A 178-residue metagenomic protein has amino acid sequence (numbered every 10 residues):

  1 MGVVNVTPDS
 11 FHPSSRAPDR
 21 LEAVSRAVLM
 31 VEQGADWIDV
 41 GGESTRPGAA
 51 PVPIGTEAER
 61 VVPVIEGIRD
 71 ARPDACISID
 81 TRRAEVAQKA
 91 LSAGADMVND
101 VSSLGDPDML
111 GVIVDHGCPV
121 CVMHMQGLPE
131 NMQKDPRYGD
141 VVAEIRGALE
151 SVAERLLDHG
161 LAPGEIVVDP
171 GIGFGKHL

Functional and structural regions predicted by a protein language model:
V4, M30, G34, I38 (+4 more regions): Conserved, mostly hydrophobic/aromatic
N5-S25, A50-P51, C76-S78, Q133-V142: Active-site mouth loops of central-metabolism enzymes
V6-P8, T45-G48, A87, A93 (+1 more regions): Conserved anion-binding
S10-H12, D36-P63, I172-H177: Glycine-rich, proline-tolerant flexible connector loops at the mouths of alpha/beta enzymes
F11-L29, T56-R60, S103, A143-S151: Glycine-rich anion/phosphate-binding loops
D36-D39, S78, N99, C121-V122 (+1 more regions): Conserved beta-strand positions in the central sheet of alpha/beta enzyme cores
A50-I79, E85-Q88, D115-M125, G147: Alpha-helix-loop-beta-strand connector modules within alpha/beta enzyme cores
E57, D74-R82, G94-D106, V141-A148: Catalytic beta/alpha-barrel core
